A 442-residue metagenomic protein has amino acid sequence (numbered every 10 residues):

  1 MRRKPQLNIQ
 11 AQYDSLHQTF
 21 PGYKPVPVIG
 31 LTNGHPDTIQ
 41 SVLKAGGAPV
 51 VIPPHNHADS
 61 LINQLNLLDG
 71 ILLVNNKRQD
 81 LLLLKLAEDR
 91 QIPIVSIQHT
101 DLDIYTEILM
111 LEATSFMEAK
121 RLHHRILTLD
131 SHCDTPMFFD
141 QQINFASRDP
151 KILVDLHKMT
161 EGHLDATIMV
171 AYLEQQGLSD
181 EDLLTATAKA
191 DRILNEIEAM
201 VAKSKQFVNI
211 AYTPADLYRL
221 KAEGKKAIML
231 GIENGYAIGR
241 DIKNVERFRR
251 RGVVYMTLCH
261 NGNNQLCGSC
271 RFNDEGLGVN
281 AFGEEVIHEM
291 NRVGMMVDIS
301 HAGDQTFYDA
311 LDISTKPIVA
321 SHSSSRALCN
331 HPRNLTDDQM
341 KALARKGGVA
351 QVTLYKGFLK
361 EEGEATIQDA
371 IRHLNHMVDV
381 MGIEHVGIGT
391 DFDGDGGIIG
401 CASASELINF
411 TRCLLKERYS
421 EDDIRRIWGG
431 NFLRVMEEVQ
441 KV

Functional and structural regions predicted by a protein language model:
K4-T19: Positively charged, low-complexity intrinsically disordered leader regions
F20-H55, N75-R78: Conserved AMP-binding/adenylate-forming
K44-L65, P93-I97: Short beta-strand->loop structural element characteristic of the AMP-binding/adenylate-forming
H55-G70, Q79-L84, L102: Conserved ATP-dependent adenylate/AMP-binding module captured primarily in the ANL superfamily
L82-L111: ANL superfamily adenylate-forming
D89-P93, K226, M295, K316 (+1 more regions): A short helix->loop->beta-strand "cap" motif at the edges of active sites that frequently abuts
M110-E275, N330-I388, F392-V442: N-terminal hydrophobic targeting/anchoring segments and the immediately downstream early-domain regions of hydrolases
L258-A342, Q351-K356: Active-site core of metal-dependent hydrolases
